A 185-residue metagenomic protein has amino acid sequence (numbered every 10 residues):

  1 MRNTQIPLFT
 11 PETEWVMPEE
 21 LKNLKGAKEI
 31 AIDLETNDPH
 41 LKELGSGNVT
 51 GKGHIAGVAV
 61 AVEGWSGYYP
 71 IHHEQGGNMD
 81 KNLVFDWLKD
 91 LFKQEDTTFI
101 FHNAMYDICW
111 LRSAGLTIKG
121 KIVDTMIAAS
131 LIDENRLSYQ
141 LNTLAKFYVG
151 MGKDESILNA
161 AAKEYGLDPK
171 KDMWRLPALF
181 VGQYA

Functional and structural regions predicted by a protein language model:
M1-K42, G51, V84: N-terminal accessory regions of nucleic-acid-interacting proteins
M1-P11, G53-A185: Active-site-proximal helix-loop-helix substrate-binding element of RNase H-like nuclease domains
